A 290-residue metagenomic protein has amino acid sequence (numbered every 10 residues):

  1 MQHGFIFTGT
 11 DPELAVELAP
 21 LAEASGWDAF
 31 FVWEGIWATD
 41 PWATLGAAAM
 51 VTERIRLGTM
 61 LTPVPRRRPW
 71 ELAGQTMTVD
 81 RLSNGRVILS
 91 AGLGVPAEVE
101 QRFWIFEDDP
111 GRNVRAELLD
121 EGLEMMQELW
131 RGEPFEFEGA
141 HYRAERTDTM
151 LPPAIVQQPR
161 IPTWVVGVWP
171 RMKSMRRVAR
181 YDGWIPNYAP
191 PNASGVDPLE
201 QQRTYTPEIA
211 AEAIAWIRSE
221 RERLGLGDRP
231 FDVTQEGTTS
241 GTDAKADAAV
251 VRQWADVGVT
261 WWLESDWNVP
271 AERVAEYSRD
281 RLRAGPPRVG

Functional and structural regions predicted by a protein language model:
M1-G290: Active-site-adjacent structural elements that line small-molecule/cofactor binding pockets in enzymes
